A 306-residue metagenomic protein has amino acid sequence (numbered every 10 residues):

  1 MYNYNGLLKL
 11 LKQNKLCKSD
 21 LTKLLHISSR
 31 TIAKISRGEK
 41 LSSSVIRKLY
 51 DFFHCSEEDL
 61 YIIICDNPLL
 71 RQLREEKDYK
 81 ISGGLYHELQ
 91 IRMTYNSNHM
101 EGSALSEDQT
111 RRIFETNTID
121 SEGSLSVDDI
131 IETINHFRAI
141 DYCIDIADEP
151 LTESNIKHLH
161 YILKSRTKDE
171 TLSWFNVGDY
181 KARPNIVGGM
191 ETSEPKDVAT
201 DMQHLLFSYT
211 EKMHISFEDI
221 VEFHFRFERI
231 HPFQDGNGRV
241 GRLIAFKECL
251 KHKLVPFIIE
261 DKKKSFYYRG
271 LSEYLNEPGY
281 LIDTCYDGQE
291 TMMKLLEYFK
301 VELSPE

Functional and structural regions predicted by a protein language model:
M1-D20, L24: A short, Lys/Arg-rich alpha-helix, primarily the initiator
K18, S29, S43-I46: Helix-turn-helix DNA-binding elements, focusing on the entry/boundary residues of the two helices that contact DNA
S19, I63-E306: FIC/Doc superfamily catalytic core
S19, R30-A33, E58: Key DNA-contact positions within bacterial/archaeal DNA-binding proteins
H26-L41: Recognition helix of helix-turn-helix/homeodomain-like DNA-binding domains that insert into the DNA major groove
I35-S36, F53, Y61-I64: DNA major-groove recognition helix of helix-turn-helix
E39-S44, N117: Short, solvent-exposed alpha-helical "recognition" segments
S44-D59: DNA major-groove recognition helix of helix-turn-helix/homeodomain DNA-binding modules
